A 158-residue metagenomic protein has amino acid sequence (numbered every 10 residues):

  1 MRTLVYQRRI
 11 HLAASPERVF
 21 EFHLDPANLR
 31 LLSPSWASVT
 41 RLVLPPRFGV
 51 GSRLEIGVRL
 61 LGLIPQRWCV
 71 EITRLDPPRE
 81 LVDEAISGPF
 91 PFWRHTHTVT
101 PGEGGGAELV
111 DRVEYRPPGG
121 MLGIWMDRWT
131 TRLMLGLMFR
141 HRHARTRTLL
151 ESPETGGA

Functional and structural regions predicted by a protein language model:
M1-V50: Hydrophobic ligand-binding cavity/cleft-lining segments
T3-R9, R53, R67, E80 (+2 more regions): Intrinsic-disorder/low-complexity, polar/charged segments enriched in Ser/Thr/Lys/Arg/Asp/Glu/Gln
V5, I56, W125, W129 (+1 more regions): Short alpha-helical segments used as structural interaction elements across diverse proteins
R8-I10, R41, R67-R74, A85-I86 (+2 more regions): Hydrophobic/aromatic beta-strand elements that line small-molecule binding cavities or substrate pockets in beta-rich
S15, P77-P78, G102-G106: Short strand-connecting beta-turns/loops that link adjacent beta-strands
R41-S87, E108, H141-A158: Glycine-rich portal/gate segments that line the openings of hydrophobic small-molecule binding cavities
E84-L137: Beta-strand/loop substructures that line and gate deep hydrophobic ligand-binding cavities in soluble
